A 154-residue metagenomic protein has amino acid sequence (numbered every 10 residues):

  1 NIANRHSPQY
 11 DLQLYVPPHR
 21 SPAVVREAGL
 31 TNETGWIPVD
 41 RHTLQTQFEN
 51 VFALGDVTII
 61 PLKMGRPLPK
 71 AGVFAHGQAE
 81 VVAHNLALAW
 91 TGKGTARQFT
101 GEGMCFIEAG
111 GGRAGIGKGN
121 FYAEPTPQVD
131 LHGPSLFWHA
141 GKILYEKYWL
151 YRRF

Functional and structural regions predicted by a protein language model:
N1-P8: Conserved beta-strand-loop-beta-strand element in the redox core of flavoprotein oxidoreductases
P8-G77: FAD-site-proximal beta/loop scaffold in flavoenzymes
L12-R20, G103-M104, G110-R113: Glycine-rich beta-alpha junction loops
R20, T58, G112-A114, F121-A123: Short, glycine-/Ser/Thr-/acidic-enriched flexible segments
H42, A109-G110: Structured loops at beta-to-helix junctions and adjacent beta-edge loops in soluble globular domains
L54, I60-G101, I107: A conserved FAD-binding loop/helix module that cradles the flavin
I116-F154: C-terminal auxiliary extensions adjacent to catalytic cores
